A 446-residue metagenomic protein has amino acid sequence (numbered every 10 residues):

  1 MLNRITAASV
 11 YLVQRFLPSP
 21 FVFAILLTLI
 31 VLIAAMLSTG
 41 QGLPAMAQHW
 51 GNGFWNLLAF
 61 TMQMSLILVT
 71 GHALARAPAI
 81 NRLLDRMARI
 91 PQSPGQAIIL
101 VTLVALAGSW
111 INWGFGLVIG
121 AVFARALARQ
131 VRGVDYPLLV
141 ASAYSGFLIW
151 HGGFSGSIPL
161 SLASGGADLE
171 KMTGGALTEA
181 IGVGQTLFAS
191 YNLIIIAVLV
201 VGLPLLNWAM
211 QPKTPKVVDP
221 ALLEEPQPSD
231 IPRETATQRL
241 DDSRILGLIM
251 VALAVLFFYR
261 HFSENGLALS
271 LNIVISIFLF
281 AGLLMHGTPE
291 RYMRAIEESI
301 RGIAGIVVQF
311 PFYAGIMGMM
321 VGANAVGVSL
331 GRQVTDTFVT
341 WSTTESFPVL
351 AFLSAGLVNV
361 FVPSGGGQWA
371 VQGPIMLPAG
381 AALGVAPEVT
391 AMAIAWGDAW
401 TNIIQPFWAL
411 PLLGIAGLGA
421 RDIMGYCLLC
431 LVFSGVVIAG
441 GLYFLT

Functional and structural regions predicted by a protein language model:
M1-G120, A124-I149, G153, A209-P226 (+1 more regions): N-terminal alpha-helical transmembrane segments of multi-pass membrane transport and channel/translocase proteins
L2-Y11, D168-A295: Long, contiguous bundles of hydrophobic transmembrane helices that form the permeation core of multi-pass
F16, P20-L29, W50-P78, G266-V328: Core transmembrane alpha-helical segments of multi-pass membrane transporters/permeases
S19, W55-T61, A88-L100, Q130-L139 (+4 more regions): Membrane-interfacial loop-to-helix junctions in multi-pass transporters
F23-L37, M64-H72, A105-L106, Y144-F154 (+6 more regions): Hydrophobic core segments of alpha-helical transmembrane domains in multi-pass membrane transport and ion-translocation
I90-F123, F310-N324, T335-P378, L383: Hydrophobic alpha-helical transmembrane segments of multi-pass integral membrane proteins, predominantly secondary
P94-S109, G133-S157, S161, A176-A180 (+3 more regions): Alpha-helical transmembrane segments of multi-pass membrane proteins
A124-V217, W408-G441: Membrane-core helix-loop-helix motifs of multi-pass transport proteins
